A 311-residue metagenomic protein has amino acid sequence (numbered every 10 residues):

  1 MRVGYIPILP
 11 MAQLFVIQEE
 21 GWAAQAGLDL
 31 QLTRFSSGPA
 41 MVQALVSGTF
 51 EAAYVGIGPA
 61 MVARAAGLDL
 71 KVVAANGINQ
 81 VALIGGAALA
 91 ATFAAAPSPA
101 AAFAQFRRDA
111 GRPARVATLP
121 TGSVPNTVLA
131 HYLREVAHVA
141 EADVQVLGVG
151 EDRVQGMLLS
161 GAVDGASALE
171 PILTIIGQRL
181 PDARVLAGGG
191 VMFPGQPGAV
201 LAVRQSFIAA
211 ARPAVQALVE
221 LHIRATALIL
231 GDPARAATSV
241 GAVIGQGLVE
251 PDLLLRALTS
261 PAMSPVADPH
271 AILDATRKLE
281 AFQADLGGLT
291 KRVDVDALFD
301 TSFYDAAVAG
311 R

Functional and structural regions predicted by a protein language model:
M1-I8, L28-R34, P113-T118, Q145-L147: Short, well-ordered beta-strand elements
P7-R34, A40, T127-E135, A275-K278: Short, polar/charged alpha-helical segment
V16-I17, A82-F93, P197-P213: A bilobed periplasmic-binding-protein/Venus flytrap-type ligand-binding module shared by bacterial periplasmic
L32-V46, G56, V139-S160, P171: Short helix-initiation/N-cap motifs at beta->coil->alpha
Y54-A66, A130, E135, V163-R184 (+2 more regions): A ligand-binding cleft/hinge motif common to bilobed small-molecule-binding domains
D69, N76-L147, D152, Q205: A conserved helix-loop-strand patch within extracytoplasmic ligand-binding domains of the periplasmic binding
R153-V243: Pocket-lining segment of extracytoplasmic ligand-binding domains
A209-T290: Secondary-structure end/capping motifs
